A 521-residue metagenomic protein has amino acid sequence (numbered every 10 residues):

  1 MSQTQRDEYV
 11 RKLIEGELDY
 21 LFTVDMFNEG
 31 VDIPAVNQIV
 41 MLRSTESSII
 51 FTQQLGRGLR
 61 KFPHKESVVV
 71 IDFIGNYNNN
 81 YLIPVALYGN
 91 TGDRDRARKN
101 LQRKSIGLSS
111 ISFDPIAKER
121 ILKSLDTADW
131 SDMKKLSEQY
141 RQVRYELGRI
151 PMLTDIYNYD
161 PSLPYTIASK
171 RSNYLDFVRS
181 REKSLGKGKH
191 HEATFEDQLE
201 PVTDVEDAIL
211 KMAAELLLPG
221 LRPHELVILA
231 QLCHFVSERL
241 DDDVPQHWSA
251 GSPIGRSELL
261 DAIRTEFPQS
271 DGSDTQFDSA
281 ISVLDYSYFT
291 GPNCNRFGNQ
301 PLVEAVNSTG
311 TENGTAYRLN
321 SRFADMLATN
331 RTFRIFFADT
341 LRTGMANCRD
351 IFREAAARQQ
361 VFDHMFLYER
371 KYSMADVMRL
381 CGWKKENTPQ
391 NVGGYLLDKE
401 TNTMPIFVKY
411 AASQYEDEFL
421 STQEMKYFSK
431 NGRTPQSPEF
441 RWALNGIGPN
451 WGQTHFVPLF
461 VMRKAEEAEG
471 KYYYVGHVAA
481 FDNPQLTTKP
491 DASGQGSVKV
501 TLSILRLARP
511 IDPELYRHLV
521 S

Functional and structural regions predicted by a protein language model:
M1-N28: Conserved helicase ATPase core of P-loop NTP-dependent helicases/translocases
L21-V36, G56-G58: SF2 helicase motor core recognition
S44-Q53, R57-N90: Conserved segment of the helicase C-terminal RecA-like domain
A86-L232, R239-V244: Long, largely alpha-helical accessory region at the distal end of helicase-like NTP-driven motors
T194-T388: C-terminal accessory/interaction regions of large nucleic acid-associated machines
A208-L217, L232-C233, A250-R256, L260 (+1 more regions): Acidic, glycine-rich low-complexity segments with interspersed aromatic residues
E466-S521: Compact mixed alphabeta submodule
